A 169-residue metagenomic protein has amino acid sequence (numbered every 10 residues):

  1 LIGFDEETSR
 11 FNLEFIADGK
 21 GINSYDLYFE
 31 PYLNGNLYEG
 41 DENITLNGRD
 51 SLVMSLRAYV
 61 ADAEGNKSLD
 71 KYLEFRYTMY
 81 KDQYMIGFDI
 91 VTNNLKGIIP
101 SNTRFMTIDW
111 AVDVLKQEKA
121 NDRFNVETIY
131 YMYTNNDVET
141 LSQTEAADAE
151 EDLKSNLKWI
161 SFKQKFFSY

Functional and structural regions predicted by a protein language model:
L1-Y169: Soluble non-transmembrane domains of integral membrane proteins
